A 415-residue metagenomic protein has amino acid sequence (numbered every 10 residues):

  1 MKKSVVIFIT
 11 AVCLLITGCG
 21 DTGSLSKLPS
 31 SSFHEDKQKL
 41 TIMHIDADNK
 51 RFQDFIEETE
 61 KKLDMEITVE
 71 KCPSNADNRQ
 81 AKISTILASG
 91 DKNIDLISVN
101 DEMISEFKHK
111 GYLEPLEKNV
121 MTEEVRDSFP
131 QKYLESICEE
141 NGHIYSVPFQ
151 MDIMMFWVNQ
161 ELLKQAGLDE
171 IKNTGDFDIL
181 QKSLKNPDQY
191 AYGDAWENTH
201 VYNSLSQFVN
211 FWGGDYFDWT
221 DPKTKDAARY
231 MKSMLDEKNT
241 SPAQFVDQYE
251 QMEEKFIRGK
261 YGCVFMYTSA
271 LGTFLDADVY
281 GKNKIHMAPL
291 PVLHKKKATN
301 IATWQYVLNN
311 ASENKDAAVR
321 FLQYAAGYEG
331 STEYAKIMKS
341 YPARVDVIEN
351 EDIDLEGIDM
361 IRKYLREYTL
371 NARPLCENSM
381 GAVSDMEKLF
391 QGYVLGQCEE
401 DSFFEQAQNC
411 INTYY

Functional and structural regions predicted by a protein language model:
S4-V6, C13, C19-S105, T122-E124 (+9 more regions): Conserved N-terminal structural module of periplasmic/extracytoplasmic solute-binding proteins
L28, D101-M154, D178, N186 (+3 more regions): Hinge/lid segment of periplasmic solute-binding proteins
H34, I285-A288, A335-K388, G392: Long, aromatic- and glycine/proline-rich binding clefts that accommodate carbohydrate-like moieties
K61-K62, K71, S84, H143 (+3 more regions): Extracytoplasmic/periplasmic substrate-recognition and gating elements
L63-P73, D91-N93, G167, S233-Q248 (+2 more regions): A local structural motif
C72-K82, E102, T174-D176, Q244-I257: Short helix-initiation/N-cap motifs at beta->coil->alpha
D95-S98, G262-Y267: Paired acidic/hydrophobic, glycine-rich loop segments that form the ligand-binding mouth/hinge of periplasmic-binding
Q181-K185, F217-Q248, L290: Glycine-centered hinge/linker elements that transmit conformational signals in sensory and ligand-binding systems
